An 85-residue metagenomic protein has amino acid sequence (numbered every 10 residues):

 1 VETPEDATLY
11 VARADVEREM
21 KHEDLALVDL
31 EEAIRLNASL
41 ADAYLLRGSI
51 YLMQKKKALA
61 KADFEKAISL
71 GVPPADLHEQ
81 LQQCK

Functional and structural regions predicted by a protein language model:
V1, E31-R35, I68-S69: Conserved structural position within tetratricopeptide repeats
M20-E32, Q54-K66: Structural signature of tandem alpha-helical TPR/SEL1-like repeats, specifically the intra-repeat loop/turn
L59-K85: Terminal, low-structured helical/coil segments at or just beyond the last alpha-helical repeat
